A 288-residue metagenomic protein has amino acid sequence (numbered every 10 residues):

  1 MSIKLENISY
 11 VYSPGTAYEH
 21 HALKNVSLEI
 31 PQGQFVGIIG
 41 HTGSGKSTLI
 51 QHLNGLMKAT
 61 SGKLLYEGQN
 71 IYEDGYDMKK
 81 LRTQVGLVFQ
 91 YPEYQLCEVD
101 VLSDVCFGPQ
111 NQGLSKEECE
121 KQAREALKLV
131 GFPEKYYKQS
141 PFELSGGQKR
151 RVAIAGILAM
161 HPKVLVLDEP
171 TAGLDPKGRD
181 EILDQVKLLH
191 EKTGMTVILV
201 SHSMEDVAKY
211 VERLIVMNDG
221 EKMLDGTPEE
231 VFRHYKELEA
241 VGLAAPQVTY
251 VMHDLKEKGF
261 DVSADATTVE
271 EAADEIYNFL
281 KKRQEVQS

Functional and structural regions predicted by a protein language model:
N54: Helix-to-loop junction immediately C-terminal to a conserved catalytic motif
K63-K80: ABC ATPase NBD Q-loop/coupling interface
E118-K135: Conserved ABC ATPase "signature" region
S140-L144, Q148: Conserved ABC ATPase signature
H161: Conserved catalytic motifs of ABC-family nucleotide-binding domains
L165-D168: Catalytic Walker B motif of ABC-type/P-loop ATPase nucleotide-binding domains
D219-G220: Conserved ABC ATPase "signature" C-loop
